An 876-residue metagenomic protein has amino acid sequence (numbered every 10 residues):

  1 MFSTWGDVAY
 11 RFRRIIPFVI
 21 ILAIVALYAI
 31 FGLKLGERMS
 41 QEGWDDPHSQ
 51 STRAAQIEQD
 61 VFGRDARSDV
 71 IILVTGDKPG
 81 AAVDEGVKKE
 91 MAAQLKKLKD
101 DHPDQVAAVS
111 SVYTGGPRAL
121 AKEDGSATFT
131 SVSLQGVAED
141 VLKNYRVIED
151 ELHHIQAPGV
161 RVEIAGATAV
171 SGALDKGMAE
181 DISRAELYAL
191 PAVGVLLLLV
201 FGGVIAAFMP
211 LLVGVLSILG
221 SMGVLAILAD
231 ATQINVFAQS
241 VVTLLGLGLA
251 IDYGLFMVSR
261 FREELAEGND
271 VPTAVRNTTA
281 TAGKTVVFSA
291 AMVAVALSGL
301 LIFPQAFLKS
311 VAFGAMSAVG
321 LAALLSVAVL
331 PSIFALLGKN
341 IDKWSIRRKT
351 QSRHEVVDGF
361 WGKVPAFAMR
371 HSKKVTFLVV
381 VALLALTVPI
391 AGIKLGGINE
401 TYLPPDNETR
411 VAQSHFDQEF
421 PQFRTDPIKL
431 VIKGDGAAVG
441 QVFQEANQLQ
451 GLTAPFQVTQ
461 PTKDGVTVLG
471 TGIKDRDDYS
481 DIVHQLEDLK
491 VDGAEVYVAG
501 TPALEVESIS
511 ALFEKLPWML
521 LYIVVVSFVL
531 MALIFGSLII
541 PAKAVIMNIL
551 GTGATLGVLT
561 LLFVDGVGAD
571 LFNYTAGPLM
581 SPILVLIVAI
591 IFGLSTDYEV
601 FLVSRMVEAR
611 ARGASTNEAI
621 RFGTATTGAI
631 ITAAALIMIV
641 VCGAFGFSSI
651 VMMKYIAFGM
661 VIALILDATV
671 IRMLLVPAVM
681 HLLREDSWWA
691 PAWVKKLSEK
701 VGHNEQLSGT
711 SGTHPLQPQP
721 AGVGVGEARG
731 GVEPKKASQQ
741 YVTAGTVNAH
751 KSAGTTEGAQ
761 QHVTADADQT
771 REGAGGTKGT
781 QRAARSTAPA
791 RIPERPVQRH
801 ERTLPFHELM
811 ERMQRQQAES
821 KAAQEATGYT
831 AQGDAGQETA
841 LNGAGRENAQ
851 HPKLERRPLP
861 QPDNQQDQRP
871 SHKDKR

Functional and structural regions predicted by a protein language model:
M1-R38, G136-L395, A503-S752, T756-Q760 (+4 more regions): Membrane-embedded transmembrane helical bundles of large multi-pass transporters/channels
R38-E42, I398-N399: Short hinge/gating elements
E42-G43, A54: Juxtamembrane interface helices immediately C-terminal to a transmembrane segment
H48-R67, K78-S171, G392-P578, V600 (+1 more regions): Structured non-transmembrane domains adjacent to transmembrane bundles in polytopic membrane proteins
Y741, H762-V763, R771, K821 (+2 more regions): Tyrosine-centered aromatic motifs in long, intrinsically disordered, low-complexity repeat arrays
